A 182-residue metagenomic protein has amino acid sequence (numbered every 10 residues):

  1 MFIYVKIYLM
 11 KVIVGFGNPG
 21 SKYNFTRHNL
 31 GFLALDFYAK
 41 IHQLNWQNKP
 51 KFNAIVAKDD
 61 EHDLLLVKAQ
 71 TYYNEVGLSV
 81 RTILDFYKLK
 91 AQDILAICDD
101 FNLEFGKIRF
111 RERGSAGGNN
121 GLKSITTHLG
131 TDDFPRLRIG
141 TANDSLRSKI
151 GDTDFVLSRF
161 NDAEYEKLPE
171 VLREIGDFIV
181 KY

Functional and structural regions predicted by a protein language model:
F2-E112, K123, T127, D133-L137 (+3 more regions): Nucleotide and nucleotide-moiety/phosphate-recognizing core
S115: Catalytic tyrosine of NAD(P)H-dependent dehydrogenase/reductases that use a Tyr as the general acid/base
G118-G121: Hydrophobic alpha-helical segments within soluble ligand-binding/sensing domains
